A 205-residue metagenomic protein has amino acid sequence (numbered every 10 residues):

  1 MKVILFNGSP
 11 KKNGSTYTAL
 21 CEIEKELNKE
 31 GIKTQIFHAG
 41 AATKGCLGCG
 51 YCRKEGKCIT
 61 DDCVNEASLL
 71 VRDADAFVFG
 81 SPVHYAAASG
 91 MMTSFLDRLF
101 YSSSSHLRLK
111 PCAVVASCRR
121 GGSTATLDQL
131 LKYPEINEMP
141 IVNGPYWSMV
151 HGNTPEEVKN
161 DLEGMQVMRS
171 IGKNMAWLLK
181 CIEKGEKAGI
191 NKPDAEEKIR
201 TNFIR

Functional and structural regions predicted by a protein language model:
M1-S102, K159-R205: N-terminal beta1-alpha1-beta2 submodule of the flavodoxin-like/Rossmannoid cofactor-binding fold
V3, Y51, D75, K110-V114 (+2 more regions): General secondary-structure edge motif
G45, G121-S123, T154: A short beta-to-alpha transition loop/helix N-cap that caps and shapes the active-site region
G90-M91, S103-V150, L162-V167: Short, glycine-/small-residue-rich phosphate/pyrophosphate-handling segment
G152-N160: Inter-lobe coupling/hinge region of RecA-like P-loop helicase motors
